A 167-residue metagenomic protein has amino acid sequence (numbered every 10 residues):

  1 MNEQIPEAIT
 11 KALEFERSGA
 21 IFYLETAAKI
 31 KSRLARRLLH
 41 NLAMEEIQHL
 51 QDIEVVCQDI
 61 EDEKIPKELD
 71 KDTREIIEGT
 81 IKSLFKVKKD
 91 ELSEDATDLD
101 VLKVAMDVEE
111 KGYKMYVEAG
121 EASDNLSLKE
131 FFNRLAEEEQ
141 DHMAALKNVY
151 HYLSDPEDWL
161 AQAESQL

Functional and structural regions predicted by a protein language model:
M1-L167: Non-heme di-metal
